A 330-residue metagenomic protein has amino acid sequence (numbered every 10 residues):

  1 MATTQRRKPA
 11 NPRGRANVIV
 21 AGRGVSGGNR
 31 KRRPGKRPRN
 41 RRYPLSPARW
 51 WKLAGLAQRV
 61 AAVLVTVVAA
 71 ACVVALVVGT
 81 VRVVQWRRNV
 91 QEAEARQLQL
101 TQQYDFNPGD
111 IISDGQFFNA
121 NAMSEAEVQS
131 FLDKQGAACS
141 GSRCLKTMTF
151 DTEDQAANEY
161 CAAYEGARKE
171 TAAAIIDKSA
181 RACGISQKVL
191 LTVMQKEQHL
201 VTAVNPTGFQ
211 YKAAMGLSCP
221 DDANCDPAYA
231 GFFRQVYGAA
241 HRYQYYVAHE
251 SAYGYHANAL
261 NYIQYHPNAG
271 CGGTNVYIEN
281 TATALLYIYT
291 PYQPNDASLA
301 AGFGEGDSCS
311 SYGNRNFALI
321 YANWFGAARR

Functional and structural regions predicted by a protein language model:
A2-R30, G35-R37, P44-I111, G115-M123 (+2 more regions): Non-catalytic cell-wall polysaccharide-engagement segments
Q116-D177, A182, V189-L191, Q195-N280: Peptidoglycan-targeting cell-wall enzymes and recognition modules
